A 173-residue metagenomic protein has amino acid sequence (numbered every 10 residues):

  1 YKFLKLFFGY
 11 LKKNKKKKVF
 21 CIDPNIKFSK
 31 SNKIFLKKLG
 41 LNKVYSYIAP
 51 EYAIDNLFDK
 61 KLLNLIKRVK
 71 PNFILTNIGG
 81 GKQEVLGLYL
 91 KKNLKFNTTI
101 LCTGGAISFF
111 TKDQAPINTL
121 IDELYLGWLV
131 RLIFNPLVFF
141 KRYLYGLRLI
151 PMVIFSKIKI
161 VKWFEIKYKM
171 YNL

Functional and structural regions predicted by a protein language model:
Y1-L65, V69: Conserved beta-alpha
K13-N14, K92-F96: Short, conserved loop/helix-junction motifs that constitute active-site signature segments in enzyme catalytic cores
F20, F73-N77, L101: Structural motif
A49-D55, F96-F134: Short, flexible loop segments at boundaries between secondary-structure elements
I66, K70-T76, G80: Proline-aspartate-enriched helix->loop->beta-strand connector
I78-Q83, A106: Short glycine-rich anion-binding loops that position phosphate/pyrophosphate groups of nucleotides and phosphorylated
E84-N93: Short Gly/Thr/Asp-enriched flexible loops that form oxyanion-binding sites at enzyme active sites
P116-N172: A transmembrane-helix-recognition feature enriched in membrane-embedded lipid enzymes and envelope glyco-/phospholipid
